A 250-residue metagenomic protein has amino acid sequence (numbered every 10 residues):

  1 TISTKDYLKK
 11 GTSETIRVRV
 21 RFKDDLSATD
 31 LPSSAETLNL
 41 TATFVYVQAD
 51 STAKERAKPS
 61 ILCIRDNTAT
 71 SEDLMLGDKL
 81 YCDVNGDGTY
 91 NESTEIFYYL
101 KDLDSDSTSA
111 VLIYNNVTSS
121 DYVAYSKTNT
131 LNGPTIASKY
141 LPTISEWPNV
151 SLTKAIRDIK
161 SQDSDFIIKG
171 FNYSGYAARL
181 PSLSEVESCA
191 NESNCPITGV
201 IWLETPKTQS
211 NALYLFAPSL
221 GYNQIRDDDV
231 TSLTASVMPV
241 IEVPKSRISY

Functional and structural regions predicted by a protein language model:
T4-I61: C-terminal, structured domain-capping segment
P59-Y250: Collagenous Gly-X-Y triple-helix signature in extracellular proteins
